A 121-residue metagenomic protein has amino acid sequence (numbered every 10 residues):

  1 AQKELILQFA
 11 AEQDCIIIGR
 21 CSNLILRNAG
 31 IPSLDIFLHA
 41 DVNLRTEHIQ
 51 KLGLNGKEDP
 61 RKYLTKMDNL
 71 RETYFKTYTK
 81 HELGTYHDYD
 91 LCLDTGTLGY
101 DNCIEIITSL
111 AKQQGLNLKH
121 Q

Functional and structural regions predicted by a protein language model:
A1-N28: Glycine-rich phosphate-binding loop used to anchor ATP phosphates in small-molecule kinases, encompassing both
K3, Y100-T108: Short, amphipathic alpha-helical "lid/cap" segments that border enzyme active or binding sites
S22-L24, H39-R45, L98-G99: Conserved nucleotide-binding/hydrolysis micro-motifs of P-loop NTPases
L24, G56-D101: Small-molecule kinase domains that catalyze NTP-dependent phosphoryl transfer to phosphate-bearing small molecules
A29-L52, K57-M67: Conserved phosphate-donor/acceptor-positioning beta-strand/loop module used by diverse small-molecule
Q114-Q121: C-terminal helical "lid" subdomain and adjoining coupling/linker elements of P-loop NTPases
